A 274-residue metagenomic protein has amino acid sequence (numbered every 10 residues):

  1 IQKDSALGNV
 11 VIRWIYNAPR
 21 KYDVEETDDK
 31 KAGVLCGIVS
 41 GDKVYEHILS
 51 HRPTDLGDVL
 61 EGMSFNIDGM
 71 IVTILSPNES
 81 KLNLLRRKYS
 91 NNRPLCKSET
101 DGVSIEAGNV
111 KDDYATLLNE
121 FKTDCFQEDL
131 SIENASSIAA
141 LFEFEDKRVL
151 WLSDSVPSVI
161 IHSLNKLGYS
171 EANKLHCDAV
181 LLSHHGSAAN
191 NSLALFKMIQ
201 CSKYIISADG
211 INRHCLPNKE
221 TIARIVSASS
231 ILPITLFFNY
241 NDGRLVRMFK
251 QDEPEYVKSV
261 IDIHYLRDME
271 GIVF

Functional and structural regions predicted by a protein language model:
I1-A6, L85-K88, N119, T123-S207 (+1 more regions): Active-site-proximal loop/helix segments of hydrolase catalytic cores
Q2-K3, V11, V44-Y45, L193-F196 (+1 more regions): Short amphipathic alpha-helical segments and helix-helix/interface helices
Q2-R148, I234-T235, N239-R247, Q251-F274: Flexible, acidic/histidine-containing loops and adjacent segments that form or flank the divalent-metal
I15-N17, C201-I205, S230-I234: Leucine-rich repeat domain C-terminal region
S98, G210, S227-A228: Short amphipathic alpha-helical patches
S158, H162-L167, K174, A194-I199 (+1 more regions): C-terminal regulatory/interaction regions
